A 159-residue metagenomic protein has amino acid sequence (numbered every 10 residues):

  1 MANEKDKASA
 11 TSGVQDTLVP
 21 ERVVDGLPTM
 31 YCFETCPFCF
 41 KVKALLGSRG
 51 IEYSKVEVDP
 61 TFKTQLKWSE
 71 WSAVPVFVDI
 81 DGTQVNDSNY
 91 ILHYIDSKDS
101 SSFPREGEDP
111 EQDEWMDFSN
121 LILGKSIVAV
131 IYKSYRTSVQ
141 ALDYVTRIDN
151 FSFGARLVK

Functional and structural regions predicted by a protein language model:
A2-G154: GST-like domain detector, emphasizing the conserved glutathione-binding G-site in the N-terminal thioredoxin-like
